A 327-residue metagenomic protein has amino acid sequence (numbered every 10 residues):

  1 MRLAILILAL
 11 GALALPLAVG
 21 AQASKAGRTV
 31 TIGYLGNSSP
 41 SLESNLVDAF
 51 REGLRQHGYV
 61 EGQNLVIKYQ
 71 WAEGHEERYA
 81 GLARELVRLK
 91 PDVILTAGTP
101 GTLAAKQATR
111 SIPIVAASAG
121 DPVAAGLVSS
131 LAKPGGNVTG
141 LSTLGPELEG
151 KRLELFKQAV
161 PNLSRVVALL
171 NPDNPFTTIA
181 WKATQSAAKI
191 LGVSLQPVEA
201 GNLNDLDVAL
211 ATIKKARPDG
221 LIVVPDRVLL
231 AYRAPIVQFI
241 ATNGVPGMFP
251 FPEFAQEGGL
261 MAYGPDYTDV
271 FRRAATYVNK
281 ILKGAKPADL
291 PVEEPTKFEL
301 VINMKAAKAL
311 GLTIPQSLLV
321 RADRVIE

Functional and structural regions predicted by a protein language model:
M1-E327: Short hydrophobic alpha-helices and adjacent helix-cap/hinge residues
